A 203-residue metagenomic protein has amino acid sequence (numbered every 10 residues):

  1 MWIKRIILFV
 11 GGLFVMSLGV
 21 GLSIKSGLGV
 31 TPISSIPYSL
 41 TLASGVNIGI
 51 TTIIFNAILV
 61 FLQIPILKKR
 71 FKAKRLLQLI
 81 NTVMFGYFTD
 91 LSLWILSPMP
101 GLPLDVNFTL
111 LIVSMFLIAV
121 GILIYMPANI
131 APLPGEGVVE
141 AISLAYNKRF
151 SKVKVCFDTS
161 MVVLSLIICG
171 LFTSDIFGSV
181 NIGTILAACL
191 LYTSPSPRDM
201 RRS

Functional and structural regions predicted by a protein language model:
M1-S194: Core subunits and conserved enzymes of cellular information-processing and envelope-translocation systems across
Y192-S203: Single conserved hydrophobic/aromatic residue that forms the stacking wall/gate of nucleotide- or nucleobase-binding
